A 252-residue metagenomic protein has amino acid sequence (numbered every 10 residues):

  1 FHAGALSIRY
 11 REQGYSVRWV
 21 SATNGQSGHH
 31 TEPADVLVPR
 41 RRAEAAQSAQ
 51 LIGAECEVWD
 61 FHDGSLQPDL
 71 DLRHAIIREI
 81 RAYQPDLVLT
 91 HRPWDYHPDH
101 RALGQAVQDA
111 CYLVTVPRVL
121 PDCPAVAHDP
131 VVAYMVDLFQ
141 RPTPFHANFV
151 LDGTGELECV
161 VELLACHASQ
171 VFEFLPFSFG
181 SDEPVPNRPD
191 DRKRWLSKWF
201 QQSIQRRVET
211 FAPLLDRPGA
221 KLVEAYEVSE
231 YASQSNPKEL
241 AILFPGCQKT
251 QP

Functional and structural regions predicted by a protein language model:
F1-Y83, L113: Active-site rim/loop-helix segments in enzyme catalytic domains that contact anionic ligands
S21, V58-D60, Y134, V150-D152 (+1 more regions): Structural signal for conserved beta-strand scaffold positions within catalytic alpha/beta enzyme cores
T23, A45, C56, V88 (+4 more regions): Divalent metal-coordination and catalytic microenvironments
N24, R92, V136, E230: Residues that line or immediately flank small-molecule/substrate-binding pockets and catalytic motifs
L72, I76-W94, P98, L103: Proline-aspartate-enriched helix->loop->beta-strand connector
W94-P144, L151-T154: Classical nucleotidyltransferase
R118-P121, V126-H128, P142-T143, N148-P252: C-terminal accessory domains and tails appended to enzymatic cores
